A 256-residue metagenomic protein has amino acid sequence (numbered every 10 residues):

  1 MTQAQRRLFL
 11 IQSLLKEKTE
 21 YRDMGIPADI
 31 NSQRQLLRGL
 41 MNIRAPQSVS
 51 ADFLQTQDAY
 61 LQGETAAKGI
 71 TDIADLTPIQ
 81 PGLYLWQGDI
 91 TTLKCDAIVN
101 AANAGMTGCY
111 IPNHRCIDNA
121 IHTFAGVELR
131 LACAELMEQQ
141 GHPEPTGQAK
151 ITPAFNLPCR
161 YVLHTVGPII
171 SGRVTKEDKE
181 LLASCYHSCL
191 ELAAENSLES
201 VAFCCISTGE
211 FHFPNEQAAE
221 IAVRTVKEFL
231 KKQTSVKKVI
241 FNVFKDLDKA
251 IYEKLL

Functional and structural regions predicted by a protein language model:
M1-L256: Macrodomain-like recognition of ADP-ribose-binding/processing modules
